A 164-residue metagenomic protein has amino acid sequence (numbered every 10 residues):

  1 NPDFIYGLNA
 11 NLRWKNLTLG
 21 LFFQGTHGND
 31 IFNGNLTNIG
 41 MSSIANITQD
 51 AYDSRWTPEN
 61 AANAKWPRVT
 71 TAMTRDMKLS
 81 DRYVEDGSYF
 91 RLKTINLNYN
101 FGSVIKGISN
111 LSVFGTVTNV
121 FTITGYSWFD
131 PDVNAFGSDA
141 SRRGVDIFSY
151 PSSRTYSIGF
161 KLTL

Functional and structural regions predicted by a protein language model:
P2-Y6, S88-K93, S152-Y156: Residues that define the transmembrane beta-barrel architecture of outer-membrane proteins
D3-L17: Long hydrophobic segments that form regular secondary structure
R13, Q24-T26, T116-V120, T163: Outer-membrane beta-barrel pore domains and translocons
N16-G20, V104-I105: Repeated loop/turn-to-beta-strand initiation elements of outer-membrane beta-barrel proteins
L21, V113-G115, F160: Membrane-embedded beta-strand positions of outer-membrane beta-barrel proteins
T26-S112, T116-V117: Extracytoplasmic gating/loop element in the C-terminal half of outer-membrane beta-barrel translocons and assembly
A51-A62, R75, T124-L164: C-terminal beta-signal and terminal closure region of outer-membrane beta-barrel proteins
